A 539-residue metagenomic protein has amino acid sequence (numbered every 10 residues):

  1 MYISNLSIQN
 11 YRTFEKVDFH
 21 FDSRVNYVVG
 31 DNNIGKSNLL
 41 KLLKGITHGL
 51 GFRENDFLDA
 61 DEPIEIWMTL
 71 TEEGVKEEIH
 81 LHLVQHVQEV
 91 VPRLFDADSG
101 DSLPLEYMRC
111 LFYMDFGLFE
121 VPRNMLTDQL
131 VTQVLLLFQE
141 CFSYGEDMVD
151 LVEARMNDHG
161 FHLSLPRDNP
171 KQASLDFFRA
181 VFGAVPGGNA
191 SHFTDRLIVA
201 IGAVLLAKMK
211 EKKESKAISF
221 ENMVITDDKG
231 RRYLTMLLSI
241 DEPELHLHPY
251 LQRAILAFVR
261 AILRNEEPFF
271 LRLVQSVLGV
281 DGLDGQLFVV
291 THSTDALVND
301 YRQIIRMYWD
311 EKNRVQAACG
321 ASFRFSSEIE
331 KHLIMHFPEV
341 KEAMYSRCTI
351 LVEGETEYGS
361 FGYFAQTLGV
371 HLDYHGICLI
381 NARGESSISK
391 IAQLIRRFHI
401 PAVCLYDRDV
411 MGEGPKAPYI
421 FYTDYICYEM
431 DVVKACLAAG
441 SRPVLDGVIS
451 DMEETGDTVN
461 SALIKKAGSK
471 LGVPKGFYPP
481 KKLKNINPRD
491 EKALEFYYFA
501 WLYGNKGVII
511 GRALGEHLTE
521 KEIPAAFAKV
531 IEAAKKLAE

Functional and structural regions predicted by a protein language model:
M1-H48, P186-E339, K536-L537: Switch/communication elements of ASCE P-loop NTPase nucleotide-binding domains
N5-S7, D18, E65-T69, H80-H82: Beta-strand secondary-structure signal
L40-E78: Conserved P-loop NTP-binding catalytic core
D61-I66, P104-F112, L137-E140, L234 (+6 more regions): Short glycine-/polar-rich loops that comprise or flank the Walker A/P-loop and associated switch/sensor motifs
E72-K76, V87-E89, G117-V121, T294-A296 (+5 more regions): Conserved nucleotide-binding/hydrolysis micro-motifs of P-loop NTPases
K76-A154: A sensor for short, sequence-defined functional sites
F119-E242, A261: Extended helical coiled-coil dimerization/tether regions that scaffold and oligomerize large DNA-maintenance assemblies
F337-L351, E355-E539: Acidic, Mg2+-coordinating catalytic modules of nucleic-acid enzymes
